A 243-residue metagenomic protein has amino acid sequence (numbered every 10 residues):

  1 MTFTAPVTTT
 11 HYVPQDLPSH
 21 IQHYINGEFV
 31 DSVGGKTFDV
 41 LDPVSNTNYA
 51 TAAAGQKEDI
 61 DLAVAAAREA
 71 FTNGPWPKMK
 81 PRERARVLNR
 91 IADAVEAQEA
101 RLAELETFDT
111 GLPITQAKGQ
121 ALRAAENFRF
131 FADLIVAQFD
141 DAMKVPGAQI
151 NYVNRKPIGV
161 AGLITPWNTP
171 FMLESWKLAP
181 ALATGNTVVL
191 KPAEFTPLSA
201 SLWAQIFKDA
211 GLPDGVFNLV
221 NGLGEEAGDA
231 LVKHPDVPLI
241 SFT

Functional and structural regions predicted by a protein language model:
M1-A52, R86, Q138-I164: Terminal low-complexity tails and localization/encapsulation signals of metabolic enzymes
I25, D39-D42, T51-L62, G211-V216 (+1 more regions): Histidine- and aromatic-rich ligand-binding microenvironments
F29, P75-W76, F130, W167 (+1 more regions): Tryptophan-centered motif/residue detector
D39, T51, L105, Q116 (+3 more regions): Conserved beta-strand positions that form and line the central face of beta-propeller blades
L41, M79, E226: Residue-level signal for the nucleotide or nucleotide-sugar donor/cofactor binding architecture
T47-Q138: Glycine-rich loop-to-alpha-helix module at the N-terminal edge of alpha/beta enzyme cores
D140-T243: Rossmann-like NAD(P) dinucleotide-binding subdomain of oxidoreductase/dehydrogenase enzymes
